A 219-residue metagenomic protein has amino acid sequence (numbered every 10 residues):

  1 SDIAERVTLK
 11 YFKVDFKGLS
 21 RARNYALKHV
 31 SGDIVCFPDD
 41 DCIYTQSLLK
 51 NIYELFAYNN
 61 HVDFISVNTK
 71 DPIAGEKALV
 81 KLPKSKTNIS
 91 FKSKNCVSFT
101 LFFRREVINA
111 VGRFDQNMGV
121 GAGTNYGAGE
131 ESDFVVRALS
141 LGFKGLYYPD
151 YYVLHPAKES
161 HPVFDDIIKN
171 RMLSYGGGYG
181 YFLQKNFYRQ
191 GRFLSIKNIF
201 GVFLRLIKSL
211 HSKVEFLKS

Functional and structural regions predicted by a protein language model:
S1-K13: Acidic donor-binding segment of Leloir-type glycosyltransferases
V14-V30: Glycine-rich, basic loop-to-helix element that forms the pyrophosphate-binding segment of sugar-nucleotide handling
V35: Short aromatic/hydrophobic "clamp" motif used to bind/position activated sugar donors
S47-L79: Conserved donor NDP-sugar-binding/catalytic core segment of glycosyltransferases
G75-F103: Short, flexible, basic/aromatic active-site loop/helix in glycosyltransferases
R113, V120-V136: Acidic donor-binding loop at a coil-to-helix junction in glycosyltransferase catalytic cores that engages
S132-L154: Catalytic donor-sugar/metal-binding loop of nucleotide-sugar-dependent glycosyltransferases
F143-K144, V163-G191: Catalytic core of nucleotide-sugar-dependent glycosyltransferases
